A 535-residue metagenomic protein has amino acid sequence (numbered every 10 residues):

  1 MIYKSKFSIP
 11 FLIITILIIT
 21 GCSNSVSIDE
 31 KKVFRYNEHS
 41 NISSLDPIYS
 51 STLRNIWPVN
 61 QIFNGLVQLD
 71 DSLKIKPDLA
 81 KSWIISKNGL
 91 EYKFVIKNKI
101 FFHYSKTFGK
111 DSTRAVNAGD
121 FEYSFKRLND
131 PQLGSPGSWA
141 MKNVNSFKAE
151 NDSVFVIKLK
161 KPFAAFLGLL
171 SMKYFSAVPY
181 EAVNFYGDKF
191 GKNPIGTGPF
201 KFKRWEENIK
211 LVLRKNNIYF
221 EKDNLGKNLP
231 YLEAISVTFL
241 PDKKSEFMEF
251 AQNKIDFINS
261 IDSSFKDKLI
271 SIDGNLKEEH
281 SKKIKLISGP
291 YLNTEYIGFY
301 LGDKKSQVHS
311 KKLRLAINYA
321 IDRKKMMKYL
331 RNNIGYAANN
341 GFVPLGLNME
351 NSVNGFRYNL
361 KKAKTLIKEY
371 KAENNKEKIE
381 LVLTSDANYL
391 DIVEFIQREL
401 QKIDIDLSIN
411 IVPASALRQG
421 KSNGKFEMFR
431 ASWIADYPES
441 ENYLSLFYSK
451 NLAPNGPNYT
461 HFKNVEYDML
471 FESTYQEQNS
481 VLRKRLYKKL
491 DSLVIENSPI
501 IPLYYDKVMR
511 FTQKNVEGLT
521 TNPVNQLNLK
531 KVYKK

Functional and structural regions predicted by a protein language model:
N37-K87, K126, I195: N-terminal lobe/hinge region of extracytoplasmic solute-binding protein
N117-E122, D152-V156, G198-P199, L229-A234 (+6 more regions): Alpha-helical secondary-structure segments
L133-Y180, K201-E206: Surface-exposed binding/hinge segments that line and control ligand-binding clefts or catalytic entry sites
G191, Y219-I272, D406-S408: Ligand-site clamp/hinge motif
F200, A337-Y370, S385-D391: Structural transition elements
L315, M327-L330, D406-L417, S445-Q513 (+1 more regions): Extracytoplasmic/peripheral linker and loop segments enriched in polar/acidic and small residues with frequent Thr/Pro
G335-Y336, K368-A435, V508: Ligand/substrate-recognition segments at binding pockets and active sites
R510-K535: Long beta-strand-rich cores associated with HINT superfamily self-processing modules
